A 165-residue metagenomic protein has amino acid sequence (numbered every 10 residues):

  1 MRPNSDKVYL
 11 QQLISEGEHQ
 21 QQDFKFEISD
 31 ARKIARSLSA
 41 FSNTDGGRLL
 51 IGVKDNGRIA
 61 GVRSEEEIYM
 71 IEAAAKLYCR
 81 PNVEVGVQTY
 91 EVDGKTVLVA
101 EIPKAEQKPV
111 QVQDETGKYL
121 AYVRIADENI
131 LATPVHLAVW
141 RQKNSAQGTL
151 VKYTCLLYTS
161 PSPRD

Functional and structural regions predicted by a protein language model:
M1-S160: Conserved N-terminal catalytic/coupling substructures associated with nucleotide/phosphate chemistry
P161-D165: A short, hydrophobic C-terminal helix/tail in secreted or cell-surface proteins
